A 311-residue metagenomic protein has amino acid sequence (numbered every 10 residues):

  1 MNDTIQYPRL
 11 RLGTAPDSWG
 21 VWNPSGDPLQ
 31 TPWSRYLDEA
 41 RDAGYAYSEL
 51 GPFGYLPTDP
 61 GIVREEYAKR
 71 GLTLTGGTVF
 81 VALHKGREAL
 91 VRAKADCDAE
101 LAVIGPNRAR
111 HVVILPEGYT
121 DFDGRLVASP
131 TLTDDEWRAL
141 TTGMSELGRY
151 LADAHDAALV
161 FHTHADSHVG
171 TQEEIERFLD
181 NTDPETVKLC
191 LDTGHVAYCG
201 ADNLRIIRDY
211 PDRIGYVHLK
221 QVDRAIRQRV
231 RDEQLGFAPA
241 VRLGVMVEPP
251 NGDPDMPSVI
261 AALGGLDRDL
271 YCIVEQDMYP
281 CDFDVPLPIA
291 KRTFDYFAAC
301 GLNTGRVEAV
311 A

Functional and structural regions predicted by a protein language model:
M1-R110, R138, S145-E146, P184 (+2 more regions): N-terminal pre-domain/capping segments
D3, A89-L189, D269: Active-site acidic/histidine proton-transfer and metal-coordination neighborhood in alpha/beta enzyme cores
Y7, T14, Y47-S48, T141-D253 (+1 more regions): Acidic/histidine-rich catalytic cores of soluble enzymes
D17-V21, G51-F53, V79-H84, E117-Y119 (+4 more regions): Active-site beta-loop-alpha junctions enriched in small/polar residues
D27-T31, G118-D123, I226-P239: Short, flexible, mixed-charge acidic loops at enzyme active sites
A46, T73, R110, A157 (+2 more regions): Short acidic/polar active-site loop segments enriched in Thr and Asp
P250-L266: A short, acidic, amphipathic alpha-helical segment used as a generic capping/interface helix at domain edges
I273-P288: A short, acidic, flexible beta-alpha connecting loop/helix-capping segment that sits on the rim of active
